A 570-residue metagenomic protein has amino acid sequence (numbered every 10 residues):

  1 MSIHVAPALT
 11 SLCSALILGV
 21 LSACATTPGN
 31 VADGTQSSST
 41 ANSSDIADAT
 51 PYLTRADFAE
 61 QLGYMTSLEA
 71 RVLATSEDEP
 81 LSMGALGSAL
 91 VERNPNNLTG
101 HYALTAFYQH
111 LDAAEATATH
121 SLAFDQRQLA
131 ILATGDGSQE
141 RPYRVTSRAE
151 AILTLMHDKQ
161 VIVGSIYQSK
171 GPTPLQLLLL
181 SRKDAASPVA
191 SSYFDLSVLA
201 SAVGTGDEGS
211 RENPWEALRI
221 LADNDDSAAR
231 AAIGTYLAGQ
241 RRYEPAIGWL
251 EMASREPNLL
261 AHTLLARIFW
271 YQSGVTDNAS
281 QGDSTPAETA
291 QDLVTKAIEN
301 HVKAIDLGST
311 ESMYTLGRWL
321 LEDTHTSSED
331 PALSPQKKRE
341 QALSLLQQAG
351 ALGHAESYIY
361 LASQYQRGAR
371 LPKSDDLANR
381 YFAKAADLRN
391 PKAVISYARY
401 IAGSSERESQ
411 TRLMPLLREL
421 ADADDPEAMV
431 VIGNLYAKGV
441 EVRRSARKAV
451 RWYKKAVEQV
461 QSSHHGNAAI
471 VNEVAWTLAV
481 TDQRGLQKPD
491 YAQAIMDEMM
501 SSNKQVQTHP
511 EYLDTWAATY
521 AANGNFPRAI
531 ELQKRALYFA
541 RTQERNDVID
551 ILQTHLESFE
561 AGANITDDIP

Functional and structural regions predicted by a protein language model:
V20-A23: C-terminal motif of bacterial Sec signal peptides marking the signal peptidase cleavage site
T27-G84, V145-N224: N-terminal alpha-helical interaction modules that lie
Y52-D78, S88, S462-E511: Alpha-helical adaptor scaffolds
D57-F58, T75-D78, L111-H120, Q126-I166 (+4 more regions): Alpha-helical linker/edge segments of TPR/alpha-solenoid repeat scaffolds and analogous pre-/post-domain helices
L81, Q240-W249, G274-N300, H325-L345 (+5 more regions): Structural signature of tandem alpha-helical TPR/SEL1-like repeats, specifically the intra-repeat loop/turn
N96, D225-D226, E256-L259, Q272 (+12 more regions): Short helix-capping/linker turns of helical repeat alpha-solenoids
Q109, A114-A130, V450-V457, F526-E544: TPR/TPR-like (Sel1-like) alpha-helical repeat modules
A232-G239, L264-D277, Q281-S284, E288 (+6 more regions): Hydrophobic face of amphipathic alpha-helices that form TPR/SEL1-like repeat modules and related alpha-solenoid
